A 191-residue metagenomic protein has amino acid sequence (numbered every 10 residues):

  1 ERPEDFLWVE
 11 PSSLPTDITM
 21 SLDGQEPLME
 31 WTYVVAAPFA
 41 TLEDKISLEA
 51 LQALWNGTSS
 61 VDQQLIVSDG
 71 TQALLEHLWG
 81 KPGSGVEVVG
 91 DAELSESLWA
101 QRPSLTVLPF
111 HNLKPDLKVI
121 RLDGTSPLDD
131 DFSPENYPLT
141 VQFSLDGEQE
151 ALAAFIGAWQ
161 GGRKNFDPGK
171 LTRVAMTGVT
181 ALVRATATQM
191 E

Functional and structural regions predicted by a protein language model:
R2-P3, P11-P168: Exported/periplasmic ABC-transporter solute-binding proteins
G161-E191: Acidic, metal/ion-coordinating pockets
